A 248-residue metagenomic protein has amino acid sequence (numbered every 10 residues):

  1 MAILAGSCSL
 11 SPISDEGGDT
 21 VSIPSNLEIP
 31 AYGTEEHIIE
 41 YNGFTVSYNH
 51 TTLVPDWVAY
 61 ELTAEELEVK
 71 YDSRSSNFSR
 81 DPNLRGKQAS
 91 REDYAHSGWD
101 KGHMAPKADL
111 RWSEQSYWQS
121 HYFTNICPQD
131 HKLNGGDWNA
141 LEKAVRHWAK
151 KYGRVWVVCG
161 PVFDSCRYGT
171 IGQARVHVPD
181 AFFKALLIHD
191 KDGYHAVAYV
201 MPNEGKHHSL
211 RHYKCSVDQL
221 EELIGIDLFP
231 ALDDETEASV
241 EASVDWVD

Functional and structural regions predicted by a protein language model:
M1-D248: Domain-level detector for secreted/extracellular nuclease and nuclease-toxin modules, and for the ENPP-like C-terminal
